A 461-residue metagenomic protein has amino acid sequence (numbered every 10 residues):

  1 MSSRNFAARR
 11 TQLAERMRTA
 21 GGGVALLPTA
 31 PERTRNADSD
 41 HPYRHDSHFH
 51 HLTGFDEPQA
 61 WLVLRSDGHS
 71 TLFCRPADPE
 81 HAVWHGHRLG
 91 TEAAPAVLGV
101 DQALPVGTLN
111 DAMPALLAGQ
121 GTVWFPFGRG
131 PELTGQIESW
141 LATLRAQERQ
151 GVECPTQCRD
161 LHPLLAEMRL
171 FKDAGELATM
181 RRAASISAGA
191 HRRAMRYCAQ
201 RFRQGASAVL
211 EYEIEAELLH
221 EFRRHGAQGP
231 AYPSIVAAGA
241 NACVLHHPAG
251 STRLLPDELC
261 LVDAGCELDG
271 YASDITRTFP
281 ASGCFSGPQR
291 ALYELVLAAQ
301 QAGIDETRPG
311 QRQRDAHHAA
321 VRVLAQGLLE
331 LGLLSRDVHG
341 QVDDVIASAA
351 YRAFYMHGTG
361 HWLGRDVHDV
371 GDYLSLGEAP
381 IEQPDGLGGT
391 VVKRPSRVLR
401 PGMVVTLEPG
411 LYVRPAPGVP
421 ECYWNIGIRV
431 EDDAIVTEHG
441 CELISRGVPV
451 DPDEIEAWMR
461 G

Functional and structural regions predicted by a protein language model:
M1-G461: Active-site neighborhoods and metal-handling regions in enzymes and metal-associated proteins
